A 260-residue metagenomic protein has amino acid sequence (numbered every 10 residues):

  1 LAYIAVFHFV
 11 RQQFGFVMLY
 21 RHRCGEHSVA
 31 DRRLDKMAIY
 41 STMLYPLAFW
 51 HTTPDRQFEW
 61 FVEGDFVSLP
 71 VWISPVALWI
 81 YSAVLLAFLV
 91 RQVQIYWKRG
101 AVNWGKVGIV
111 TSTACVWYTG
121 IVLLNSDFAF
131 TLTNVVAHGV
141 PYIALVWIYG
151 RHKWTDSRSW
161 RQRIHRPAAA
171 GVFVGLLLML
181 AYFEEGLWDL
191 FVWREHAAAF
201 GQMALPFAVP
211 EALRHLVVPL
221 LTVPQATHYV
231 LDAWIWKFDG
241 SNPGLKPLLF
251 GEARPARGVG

Functional and structural regions predicted by a protein language model:
L1-S74: Membrane-interface helix-loop-helix junctions at boundaries between adjacent transmembrane segments
L1-V6, P70-A83, S126-V140, A212-V223: Alpha-helical transmembrane segments
R21-R32, V93-G105, D156-I164: Membrane-interface helix-boundary motifs at transmembrane edges
M43-P54, V116-A129, G175-W193: Hydrophobic alpha-helical transmembrane segments in multi-pass integral membrane proteins
M43-T113: Loop-centered beta-sheet repeat module
P54-V71, G186-L213: Membrane-interfacial helical/loop segments at transmembrane boundaries in membrane proteins
Y96-S157: Long, well-ordered mid-to-C-terminal structural blocks that present hydrophobic/aromatic surfaces
W234-G258: Short, highly charged, low-complexity non-transmembrane loops/tails of multi-pass membrane proteins
